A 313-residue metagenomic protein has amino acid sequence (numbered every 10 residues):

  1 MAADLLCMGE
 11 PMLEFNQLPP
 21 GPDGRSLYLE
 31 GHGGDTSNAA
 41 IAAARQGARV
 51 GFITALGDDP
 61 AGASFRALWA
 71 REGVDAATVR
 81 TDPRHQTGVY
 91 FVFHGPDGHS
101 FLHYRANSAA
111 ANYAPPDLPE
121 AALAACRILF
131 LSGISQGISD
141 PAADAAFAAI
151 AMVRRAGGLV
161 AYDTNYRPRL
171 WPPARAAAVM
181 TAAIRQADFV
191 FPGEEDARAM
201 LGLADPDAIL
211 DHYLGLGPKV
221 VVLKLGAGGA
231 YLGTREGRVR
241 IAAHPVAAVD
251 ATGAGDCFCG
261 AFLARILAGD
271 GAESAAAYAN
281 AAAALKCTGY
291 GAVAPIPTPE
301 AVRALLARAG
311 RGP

Functional and structural regions predicted by a protein language model:
M1-L6, A151-M152, G202-P313: Conserved phosphate-binding/catalytic region of the ribokinase-like
M1-V74, A247-V249, P313: Glycine-rich phosphate/adenosyl-contacting loop at the front of the ribokinase-like
L5-C7, V160, V190-F191, V221: Residue-level marker for buried hydrophobic side chains located in beta-strands that build the well-ordered beta-sheet
F15, L102, L170, M200 (+2 more regions): Residues that scaffold the ATP/ADP-binding catalytic core of kinase and kinase-like folds
A43, G193, G255: Short, conserved phosphate/pyrophosphate- and ester-handling motifs at nucleotide-, phospho-/glycolipid
R49-G133, A304-R311: Conserved N-terminal subdomain of the carbohydrate kinase-like
I128, I134-H212, G228-A230: Conserved beta-alpha-beta core of the PfkB/ribokinase-like small-molecule kinase fold
